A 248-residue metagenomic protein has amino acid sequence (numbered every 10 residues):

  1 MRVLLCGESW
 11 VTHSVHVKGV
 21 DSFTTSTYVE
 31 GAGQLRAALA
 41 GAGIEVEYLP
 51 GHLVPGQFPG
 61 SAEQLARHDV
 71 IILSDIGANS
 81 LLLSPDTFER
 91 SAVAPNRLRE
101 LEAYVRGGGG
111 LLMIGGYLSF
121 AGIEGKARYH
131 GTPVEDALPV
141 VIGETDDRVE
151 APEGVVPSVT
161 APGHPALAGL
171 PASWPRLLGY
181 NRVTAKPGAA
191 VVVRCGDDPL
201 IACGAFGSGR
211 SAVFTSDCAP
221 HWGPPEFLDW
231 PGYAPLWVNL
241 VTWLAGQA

Functional and structural regions predicted by a protein language model:
M1-C6, G110, A190, F206-R210 (+1 more regions): Extracellular ligand-binding/catalytic regions of CAZymes and related secreted enzymes and adhesion modules
M1-G77, I114-A121, P225, V238-T242: Aromatic-Pro/Gly-enriched surface loop or interdomain linker that acts as a lid/target-recognition segment
V3-L5, W10, Q64-I123, S208-F214: Short alpha-beta junction capping motif
E8-K18, A32, R106, G110-D198: An acidic, glycine-rich "communication" segment
G19-T24, P85-R90, F227-W230: Short glycine-enriched, charge-decorated loop/helix-capping segments at active-site entrances that position
Y28-A32, R90-L98, Y104, A127 (+1 more regions): Solvent-exposed, acidic/flexible segments
D197-G207: Short, surface-exposed beta-strand/loop micro-motifs that present aromatic residues
